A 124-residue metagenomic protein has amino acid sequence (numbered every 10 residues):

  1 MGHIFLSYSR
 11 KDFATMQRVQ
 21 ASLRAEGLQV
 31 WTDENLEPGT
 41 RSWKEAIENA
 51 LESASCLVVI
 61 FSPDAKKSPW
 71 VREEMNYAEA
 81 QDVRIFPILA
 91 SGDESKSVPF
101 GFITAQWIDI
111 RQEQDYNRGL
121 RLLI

Functional and structural regions predicted by a protein language model:
M1-D64, P69, E79-V83, S91-D93 (+1 more regions): Conserved N-terminal substructure of TIR/SEFIR domains
E73-Y77: Short, charged, amphipathic alpha-helix that recurs within catalytic cores of restriction-modification and other
L89-G92, R111: Generic hydrophobic/packing signal
D93-A105: Glycine-rich, charge-decorated loop segments at or immediately adjacent to ligand/cofactor-binding or catalytic sites
T104-L123: Output/docking surface of receiver
